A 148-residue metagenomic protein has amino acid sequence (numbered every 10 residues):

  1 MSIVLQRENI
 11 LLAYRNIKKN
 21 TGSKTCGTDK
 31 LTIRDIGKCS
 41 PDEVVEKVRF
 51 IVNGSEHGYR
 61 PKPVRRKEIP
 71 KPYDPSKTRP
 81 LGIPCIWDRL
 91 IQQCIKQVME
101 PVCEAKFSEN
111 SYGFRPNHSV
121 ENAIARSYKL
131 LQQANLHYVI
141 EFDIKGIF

Functional and structural regions predicted by a protein language model:
M1-D42: Non-catalytic, polymerase-adjacent accessory regions of viral genome-replication enzymes
S2-I3, K30-I36, S111-N117, D143-F148: Conserved short loop/turn motifs at secondary-structure junctions
E8, L12, T28, E43 (+4 more regions): Generic recognition of stable, solvent-exposed alpha-helical segments in well-folded globular domains
I10, V45, G58-K67: Extended, charge-enriched "interface" segments that sit outside catalytic cores
S23-T32, G82, E121-F148: Conserved catalytic palm subdomain of right-hand nucleotidyl-transferase polymerases, strongest for RNA-directed enzymes
R49, K96-E104, A125-Q132: Amphipathic, well-packed alpha-helical segments that form the structural scaffold of globular domains
P63-I69, K106, G113-H118, A123-Y128: Basic, low-complexity intrinsically disordered segments
S76-F107, K145: Conserved pre-motif C helix in the palm subdomain of viral-like polymerases
